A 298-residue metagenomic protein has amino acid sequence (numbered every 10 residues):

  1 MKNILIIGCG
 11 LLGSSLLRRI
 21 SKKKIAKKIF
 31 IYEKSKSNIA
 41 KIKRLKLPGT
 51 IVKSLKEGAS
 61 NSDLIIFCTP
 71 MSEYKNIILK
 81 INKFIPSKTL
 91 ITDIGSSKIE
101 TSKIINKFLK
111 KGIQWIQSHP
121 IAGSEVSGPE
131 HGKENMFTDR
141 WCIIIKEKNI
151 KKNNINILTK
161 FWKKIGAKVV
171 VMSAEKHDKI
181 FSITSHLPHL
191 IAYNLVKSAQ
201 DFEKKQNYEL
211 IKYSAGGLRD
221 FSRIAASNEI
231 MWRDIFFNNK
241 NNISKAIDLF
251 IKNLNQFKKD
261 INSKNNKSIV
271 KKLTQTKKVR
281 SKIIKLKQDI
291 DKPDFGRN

Functional and structural regions predicted by a protein language model:
M1-S60: NAD(P)+-binding Rossmann beta1-loop-alpha1 motif at the extreme N-terminus of oxidoreductases
N3, K28, Q114, W141 (+1 more regions): Residues at the starts of beta-strands that form the adenosine-phosphate
K56-I85, T89-L90: Rossmann-like NAD(P)-binding element
C68-P70, G95, K146: Glycine-rich, N-terminal phosphate-binding loop of Rossmann-like dinucleotide-binding domains
I77-E130: Rossmann-like NAD(P)(H) cofactor-binding subdomain of soluble oxidoreductases
E134-D220: Internal alpha-helical scaffold of NAD(P)-dependent oxidoreductase catalytic cores
N207-Q275: Interdomain hinge/lid region at the active-site interface of Rossmann-like NAD(P)-dependent oxidoreductases
